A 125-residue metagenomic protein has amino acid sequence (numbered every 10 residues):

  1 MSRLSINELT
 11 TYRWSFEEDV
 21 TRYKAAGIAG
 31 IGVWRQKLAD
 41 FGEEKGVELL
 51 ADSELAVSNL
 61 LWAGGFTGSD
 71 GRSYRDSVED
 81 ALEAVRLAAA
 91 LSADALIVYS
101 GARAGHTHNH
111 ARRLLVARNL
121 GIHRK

Functional and structural regions predicted by a protein language model:
M1-S5, L9-T10, A51: Mobile, glycine- and charge-enriched loop segments and immediately flanking short secondary-structure elements within
M1-S5, V57-G68, R103: N-terminal small/glycine-rich loop or linker at the start of catalytic domains across soluble metabolic enzymes
L4, R22-A29: A short, Lys/Arg-enriched amphipathic alpha-helix followed by its capping loop at the start of a domain
L9-S15, V33-K45, G65-R75, A104-T107: Acidic-and-aromatic substrate-binding clefts and catalytic sites of carbohydrate-active enzymes
D19-A25, D40-L61, L82-S92, G121-K125: Acidic (Asp/Glu)-rich catalytic clusters
G32, N59-L61, I97: Conserved beta-strand positions in the central sheet of alpha/beta enzyme cores
D52, T67-K125: Active-site acidic/histidine proton-transfer and metal-coordination neighborhood in alpha/beta enzyme cores
